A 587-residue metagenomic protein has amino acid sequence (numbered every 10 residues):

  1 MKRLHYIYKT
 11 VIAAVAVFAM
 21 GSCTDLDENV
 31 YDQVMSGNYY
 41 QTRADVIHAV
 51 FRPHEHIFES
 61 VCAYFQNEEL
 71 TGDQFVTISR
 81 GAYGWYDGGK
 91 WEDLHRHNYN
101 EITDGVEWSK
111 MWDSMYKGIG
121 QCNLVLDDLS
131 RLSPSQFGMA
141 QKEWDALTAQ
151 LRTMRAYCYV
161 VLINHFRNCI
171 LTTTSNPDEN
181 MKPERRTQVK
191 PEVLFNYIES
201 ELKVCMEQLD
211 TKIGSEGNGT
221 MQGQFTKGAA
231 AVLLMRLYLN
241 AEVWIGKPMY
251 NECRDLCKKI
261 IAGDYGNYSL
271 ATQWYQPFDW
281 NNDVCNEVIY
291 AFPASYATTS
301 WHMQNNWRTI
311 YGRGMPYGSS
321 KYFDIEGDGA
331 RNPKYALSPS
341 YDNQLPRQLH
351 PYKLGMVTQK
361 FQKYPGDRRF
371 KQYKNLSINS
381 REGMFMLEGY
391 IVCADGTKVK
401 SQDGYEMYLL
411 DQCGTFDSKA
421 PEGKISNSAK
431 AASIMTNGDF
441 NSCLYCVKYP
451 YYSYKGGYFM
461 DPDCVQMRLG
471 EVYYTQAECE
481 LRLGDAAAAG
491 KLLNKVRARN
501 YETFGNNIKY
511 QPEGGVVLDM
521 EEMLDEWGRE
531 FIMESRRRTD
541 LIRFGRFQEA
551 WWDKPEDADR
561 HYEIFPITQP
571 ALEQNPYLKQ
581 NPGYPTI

Functional and structural regions predicted by a protein language model:
M1-G21: Sec-dependent bacterial lipoprotein signal peptides
S22-C23, Y40-R43, H54, C62 (+11 more regions): Long, intrinsically disordered, low-complexity segments
T24-G88, F195, K203-M206, Q224 (+1 more regions): An aromatic- and glycine-enriched ligand-binding surface/loop that stacks and positions planar moieties
I47-H48, E55-S60, Y83-F166, R186-N196 (+2 more regions): Conserved, well-structured interaction surfaces
S109, R368-V496: C-terminal substrate/ligand-recognition segments
I163-N164, N168-I170, I213-G214, N240-K247 (+1 more regions): Short coil/turn linking the two alpha-helices of tandem helical-hairpin repeats
